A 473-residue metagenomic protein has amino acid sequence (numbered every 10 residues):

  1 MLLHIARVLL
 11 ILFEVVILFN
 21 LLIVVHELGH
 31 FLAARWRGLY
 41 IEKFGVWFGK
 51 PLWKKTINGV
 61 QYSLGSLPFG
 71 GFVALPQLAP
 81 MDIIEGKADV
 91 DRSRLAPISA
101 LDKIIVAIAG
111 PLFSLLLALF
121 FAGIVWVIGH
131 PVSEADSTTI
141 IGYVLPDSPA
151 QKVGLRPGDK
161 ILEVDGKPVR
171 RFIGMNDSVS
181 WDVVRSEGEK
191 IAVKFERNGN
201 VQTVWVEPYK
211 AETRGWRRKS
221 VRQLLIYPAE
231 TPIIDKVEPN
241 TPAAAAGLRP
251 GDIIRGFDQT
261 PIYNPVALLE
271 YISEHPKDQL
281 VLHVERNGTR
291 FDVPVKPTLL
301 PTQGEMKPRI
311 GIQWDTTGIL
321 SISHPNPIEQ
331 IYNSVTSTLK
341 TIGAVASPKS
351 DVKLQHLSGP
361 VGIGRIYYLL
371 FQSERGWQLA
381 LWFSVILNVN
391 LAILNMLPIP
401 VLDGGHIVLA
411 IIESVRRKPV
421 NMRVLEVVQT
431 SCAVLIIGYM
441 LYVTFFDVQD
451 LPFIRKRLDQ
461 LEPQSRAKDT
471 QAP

Functional and structural regions predicted by a protein language model:
L2, A6, V90-L101, K219-A246 (+5 more regions): Functional transmembrane alpha-helices
A6-D89, L394-R416: Small-residue-rich helix-interface/hinge motifs
L10-L18, V385-I386, A433-Y439: Alpha-helical transmembrane segments of integral membrane proteins
H26, L64, G110, A150 (+13 more regions): Terminal peptide-recognition signature
G71-Y143, S148, G199, I407 (+1 more regions): Internal alpha-helical transmembrane segments
G86-F121, V164-W216: Interdomain regulatory linker/hinge segments that flank or connect interaction modules in polarity/junction/synaptic
V125-E163, K167-R170, K219-G256, T260-Y263: PDZ/PDZ-like domain segments forming the peptide/carboxylate-binding groove, activating on the N-terminal beta-strands
I140-E163, G174, A192-K194, D450-P473: Low-complexity, proline/glycine-enriched hydrophobic segments characteristic of transmembrane helices
